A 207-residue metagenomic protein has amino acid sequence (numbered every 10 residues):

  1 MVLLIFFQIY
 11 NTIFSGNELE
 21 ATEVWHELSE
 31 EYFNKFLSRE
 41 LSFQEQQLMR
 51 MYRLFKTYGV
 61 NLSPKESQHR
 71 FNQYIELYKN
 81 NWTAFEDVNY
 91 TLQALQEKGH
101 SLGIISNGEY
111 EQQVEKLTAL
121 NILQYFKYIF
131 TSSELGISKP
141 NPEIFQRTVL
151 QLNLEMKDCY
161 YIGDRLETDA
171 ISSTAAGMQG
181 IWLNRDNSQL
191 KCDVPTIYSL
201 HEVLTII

Functional and structural regions predicted by a protein language model:
M1-F85: N-terminal helical cap/lid subdomain that shapes the substrate entry/recognition surface in HAD-like hydrolases
V2-Q8, G16, Q93-Q96, I105-I207: Asp-based, Mg2+/Mn2+-dependent phosphohydrolase catalytic module
E31, R50-R53, Q73, Y90 (+3 more regions): Alpha-helical elements of Rossmann-like donor-binding domains used by nucleotide-donor carbohydrate transfer enzymes
K35-S38, I75-Y78, K98-G99, I129-T131 (+1 more regions): A short, structure-level motif marking secondary-structure boundaries and short turns
P64-K65, E86, P142, M156: Alpha-helix N-capping/helix-start residues
D87-G99: Catalytic-core regions built around general acid/base machinery
